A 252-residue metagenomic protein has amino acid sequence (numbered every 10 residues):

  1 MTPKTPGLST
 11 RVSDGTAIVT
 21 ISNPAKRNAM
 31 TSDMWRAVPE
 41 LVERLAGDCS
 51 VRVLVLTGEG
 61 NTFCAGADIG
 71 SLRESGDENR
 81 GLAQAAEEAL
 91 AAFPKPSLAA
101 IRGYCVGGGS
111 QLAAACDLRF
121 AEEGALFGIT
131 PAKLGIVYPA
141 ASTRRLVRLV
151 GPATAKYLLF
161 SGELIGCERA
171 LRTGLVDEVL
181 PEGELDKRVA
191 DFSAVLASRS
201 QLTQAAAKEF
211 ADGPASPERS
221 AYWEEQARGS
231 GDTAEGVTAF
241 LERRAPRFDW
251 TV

Functional and structural regions predicted by a protein language model:
M1-E59: Conserved CoA-thioester-binding segment of acyl-CoA-metabolizing enzymes
M1-K4, T238-V252: Terminal low-complexity tails and localization/encapsulation signals of metabolic enzymes
P24, F120-A125, A153, C167 (+3 more regions): C-terminal long alpha-helix characteristic of the crotonase
R36, S50, G58-A92, G135: Glycine- (often His-adjacent) and acidic-residue-rich active-site loop that binds/positions the CoA thioester
A86-A92, A100, V106-L159, T173 (+1 more regions): CoA-thioester-processing core
L158-L159, F210-A211, W223-G229: Helix-loop "lid/cap" segments that line or gate small-molecule binding pockets
E163-R169: Acidic, divalent-metal-coordinating active-site segment for phosphoryl/phosphodiester hydrolysis, typified by short
